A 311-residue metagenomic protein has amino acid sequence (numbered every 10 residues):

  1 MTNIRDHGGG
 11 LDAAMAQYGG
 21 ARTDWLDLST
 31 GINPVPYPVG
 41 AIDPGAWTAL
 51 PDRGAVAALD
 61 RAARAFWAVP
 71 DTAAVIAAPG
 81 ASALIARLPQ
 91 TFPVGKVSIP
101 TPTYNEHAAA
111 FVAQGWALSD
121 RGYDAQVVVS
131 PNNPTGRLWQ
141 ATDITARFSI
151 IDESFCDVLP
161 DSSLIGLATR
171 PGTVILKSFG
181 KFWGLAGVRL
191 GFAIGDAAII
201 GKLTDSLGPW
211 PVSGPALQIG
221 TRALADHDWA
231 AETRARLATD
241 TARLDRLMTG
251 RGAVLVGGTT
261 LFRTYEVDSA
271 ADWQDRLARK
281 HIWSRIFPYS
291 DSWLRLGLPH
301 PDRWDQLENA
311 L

Functional and structural regions predicted by a protein language model:
M1-A55, A62: N-terminal "arm"/small-domain region of PLP-dependent enzymes with the aminotransferase-like
D27, L176, V254-G258, R285-P288: Short beta-strand
V39, S269-R276, D302-L307: Short, conserved charged micro-motifs
A57, T72-V97, N105-H107, G191: Conserved beta-loop-alpha segment that forms the PLP phosphate-binding cup at the N-terminus of a helix
V112-Q114, S119-P160: Active-site phosphate-binding strand-loop segment of PLP-dependent enzymes
L176-T249, A253-L255: PLP-dependent aminotransferase class I/II
A238, M248-K280, L298: Conserved PLP-binding catalytic core of the aspartate aminotransferase-like
Y289-L311: PLP-dependent enzyme catalytic core of the Aspartate aminotransferase-like
